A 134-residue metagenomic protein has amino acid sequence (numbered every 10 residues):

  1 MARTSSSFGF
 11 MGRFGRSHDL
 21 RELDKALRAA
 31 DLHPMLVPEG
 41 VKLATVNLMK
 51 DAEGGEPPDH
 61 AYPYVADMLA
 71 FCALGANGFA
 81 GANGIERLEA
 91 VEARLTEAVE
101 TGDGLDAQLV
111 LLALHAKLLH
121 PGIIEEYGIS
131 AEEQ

Functional and structural regions predicted by a protein language model:
M1-R21: Short acidic, low-complexity intrinsically disordered linear motifs used for protein-protein interactions
R3-S6, E56, P63, L119: Alpha-helical protein-protein interaction elements
S5-F8, L74, A80, A98 (+2 more regions): Compositionally biased, low-complexity repeat tracts
G12-R13, K25, E125, I129: Intrinsically disordered, low-complexity segments used for protein-protein interactions
D19-D31: Charged, amphipathic alpha-helical linkers/stalks
P34-L95: Amphipathic alpha-helical interaction modules
E89-Q134: Amphipathic alpha-helical binding modules
